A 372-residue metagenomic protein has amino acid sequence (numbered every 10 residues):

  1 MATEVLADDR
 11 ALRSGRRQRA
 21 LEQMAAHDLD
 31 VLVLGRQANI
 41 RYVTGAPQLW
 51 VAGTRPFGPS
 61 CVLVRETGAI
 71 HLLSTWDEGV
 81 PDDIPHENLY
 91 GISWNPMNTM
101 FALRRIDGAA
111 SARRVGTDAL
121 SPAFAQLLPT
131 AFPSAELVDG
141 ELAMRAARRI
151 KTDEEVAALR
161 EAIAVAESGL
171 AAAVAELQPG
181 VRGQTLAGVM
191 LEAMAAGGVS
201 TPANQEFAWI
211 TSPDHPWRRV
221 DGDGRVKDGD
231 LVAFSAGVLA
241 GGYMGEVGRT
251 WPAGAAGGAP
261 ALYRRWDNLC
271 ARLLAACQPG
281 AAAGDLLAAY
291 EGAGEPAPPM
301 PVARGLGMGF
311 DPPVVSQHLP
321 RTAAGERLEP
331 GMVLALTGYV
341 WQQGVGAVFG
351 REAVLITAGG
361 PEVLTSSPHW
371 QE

Functional and structural regions predicted by a protein language model:
M1-E372: Active-site neighborhoods and metal-handling regions in enzymes and metal-associated proteins
